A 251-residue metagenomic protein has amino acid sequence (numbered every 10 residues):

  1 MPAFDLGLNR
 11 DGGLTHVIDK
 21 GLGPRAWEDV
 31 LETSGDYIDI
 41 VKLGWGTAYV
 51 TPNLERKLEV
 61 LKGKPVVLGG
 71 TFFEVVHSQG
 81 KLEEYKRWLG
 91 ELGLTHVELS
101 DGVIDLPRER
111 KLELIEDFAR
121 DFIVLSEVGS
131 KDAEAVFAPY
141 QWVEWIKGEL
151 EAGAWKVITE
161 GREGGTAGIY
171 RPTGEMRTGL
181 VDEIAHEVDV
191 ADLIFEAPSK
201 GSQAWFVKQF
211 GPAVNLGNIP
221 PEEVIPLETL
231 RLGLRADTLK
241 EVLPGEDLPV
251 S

Functional and structural regions predicted by a protein language model:
M1, E183-S251: C-terminal alpha-helical cap/extension of soluble enzyme domains
M1-V60: Conserved N-terminal beta1-alpha1 strand-loop-helix module at the mouth
D11-R25, G44-T47, V67-K81, E127-Q141: Active-site mouth loops of central-metabolism enzymes
G12-D19, I38-L43, V66-G70, V97-L99 (+4 more regions): Hydrophobic faces of well-ordered beta-strands that scaffold small-molecule active sites in alpha/beta enzyme cores
R25, T47-V60, V75-E84, D101-F122 (+4 more regions): Active-site-adjacent beta->alpha loops and helix N-cap segments on the catalytic face of soluble alpha/beta enzymes
D29, K81-W88, F137-E151, S199-P212: Catalytic cores of alpha/beta
V30-S34, L58-L61, W88-L92, D117-F118 (+3 more regions): Generic structural signal for hydrophobic
H96-V103, E151-A167, A213-L230, R235-D237: Glycine-rich phosphate-binding active-site loops on the catalytic face of alpha/beta enzymes
